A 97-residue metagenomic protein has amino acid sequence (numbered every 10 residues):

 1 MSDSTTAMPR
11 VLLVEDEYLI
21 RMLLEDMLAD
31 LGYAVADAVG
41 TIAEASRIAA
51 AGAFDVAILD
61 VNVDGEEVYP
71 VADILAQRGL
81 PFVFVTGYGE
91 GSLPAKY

Functional and structural regions predicted by a protein language model:
M1-R10, P94-A95: Non-catalytic signal-transmission and effector/linker regions of two-component phosphorelay proteins
E15: Conserved acidic carboxylate
Y18-D37: Two-component/phosphorelay signaling modules centered on CheY-like receiver
A38-V56: Acidic, metal-coordinating helix/loop segments flanking the phosphotransfer/catalytic sites of two-component signaling
A50-G52, D73-L80, G91, K96: Conserved phosphotransfer cores of two-component systems
L59-A76: Conserved phosphotransfer microenvironments
N62, Y88-G89: The short loop immediately C-terminal to the conserved phospho-acceptor aspartate in CheY-like receiver
V83-V85: Hydrophobic/aromatic residues positioned on beta-strands within the core alpha/beta folds
